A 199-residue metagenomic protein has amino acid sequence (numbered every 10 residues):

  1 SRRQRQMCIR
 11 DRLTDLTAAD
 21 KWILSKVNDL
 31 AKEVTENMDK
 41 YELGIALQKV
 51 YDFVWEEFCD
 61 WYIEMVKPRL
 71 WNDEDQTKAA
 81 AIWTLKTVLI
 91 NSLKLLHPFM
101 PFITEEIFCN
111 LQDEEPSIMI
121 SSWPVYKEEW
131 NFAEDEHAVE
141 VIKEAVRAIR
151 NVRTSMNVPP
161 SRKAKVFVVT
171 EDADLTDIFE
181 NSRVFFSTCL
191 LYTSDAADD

Functional and structural regions predicted by a protein language model:
S1-R5: Extracellular interaction modules
Q6, R10-S194: Feature 926 captures the class I aminoacyl-tRNA synthetase adenylation module centered on the KMSKS loop
D195-D199: A short, hydrophobic C-terminal helix/tail in secreted or cell-surface proteins
